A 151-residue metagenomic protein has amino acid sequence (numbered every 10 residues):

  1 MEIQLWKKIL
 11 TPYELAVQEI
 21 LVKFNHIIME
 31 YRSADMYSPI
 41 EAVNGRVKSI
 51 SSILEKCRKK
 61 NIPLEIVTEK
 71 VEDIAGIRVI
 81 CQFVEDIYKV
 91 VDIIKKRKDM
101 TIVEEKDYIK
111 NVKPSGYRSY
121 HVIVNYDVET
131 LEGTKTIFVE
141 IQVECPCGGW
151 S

Functional and structural regions predicted by a protein language model:
M1-Y31, E140-S151: An acidic, glycine-/histidine-flanked metal-binding catalytic module
I9, Y13, V17, I50 (+2 more regions): Generic alpha-helical secondary structure
L10, V43, I80: Conserved phosphate/pyrophosphate-binding and hydrolysis machinery centered on Walker-type P-loop NTPases, extending
I20-L21, N25-K60: Surface-exposed, low-hydrophobicity interaction/linker segments
R32, N61-V71, N111: Short, flexible, solvent-exposed loop/turn segments with mixed acidic/basic and small polar residues
T68, C81-S151: Long beta-strand-rich cores associated with HINT superfamily self-processing modules
D73-I77: Short amphipathic alpha-helical segments
